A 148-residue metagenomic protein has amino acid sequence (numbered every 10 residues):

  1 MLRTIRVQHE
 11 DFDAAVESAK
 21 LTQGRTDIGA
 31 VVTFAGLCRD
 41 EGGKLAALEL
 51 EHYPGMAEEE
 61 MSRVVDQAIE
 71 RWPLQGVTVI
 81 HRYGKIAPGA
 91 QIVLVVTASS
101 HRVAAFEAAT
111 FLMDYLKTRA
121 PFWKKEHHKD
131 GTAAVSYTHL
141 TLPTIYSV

Functional and structural regions predicted by a protein language model:
M1-T33, C38: N-terminal small/polar-rich segments of proteins
G36-G42, Y83-A87: Short, charge-patterned binding micro-sites
L45-Y83: Compact, glycine-rich, soluble single-domain proteins
W72-A104: Mid-chain, well-packed structural core segment of small domains
M113-P121: A common structural junction motif
T138-T144: Conserved small/polar residues in nucleotide/adenosyl-binding loops
